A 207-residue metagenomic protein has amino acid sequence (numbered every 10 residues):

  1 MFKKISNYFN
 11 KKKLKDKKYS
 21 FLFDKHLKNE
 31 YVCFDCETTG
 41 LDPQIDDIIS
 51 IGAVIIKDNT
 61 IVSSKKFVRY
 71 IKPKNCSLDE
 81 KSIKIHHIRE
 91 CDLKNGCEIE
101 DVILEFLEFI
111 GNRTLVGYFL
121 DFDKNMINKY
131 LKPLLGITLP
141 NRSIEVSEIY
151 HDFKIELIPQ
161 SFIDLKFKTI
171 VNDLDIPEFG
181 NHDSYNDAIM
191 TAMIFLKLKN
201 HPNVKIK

Functional and structural regions predicted by a protein language model:
K4-N128, P133, I137-N141, D164-H182: Conserved non-catalytic scaffold segment of RNase H-like nuclease domains
T38-G40, E148, M190: Short, glycine/acidic-enriched loop or turn micro-motifs at the edges of active sites
Y130-P133, D152, D173, I194-H201: Active-site catalytic microenvironments for nucleophilic, acid-base chemistry
I144-S161: Short alpha-helix plus adjacent loop in nuclease-associated cores
D183-I194: Acidic, divalent-metal-coordinating active-site segment for phosphoryl/phosphodiester hydrolysis, typified by short
P202-K207: The feature marks non-catalytic terminal segments
